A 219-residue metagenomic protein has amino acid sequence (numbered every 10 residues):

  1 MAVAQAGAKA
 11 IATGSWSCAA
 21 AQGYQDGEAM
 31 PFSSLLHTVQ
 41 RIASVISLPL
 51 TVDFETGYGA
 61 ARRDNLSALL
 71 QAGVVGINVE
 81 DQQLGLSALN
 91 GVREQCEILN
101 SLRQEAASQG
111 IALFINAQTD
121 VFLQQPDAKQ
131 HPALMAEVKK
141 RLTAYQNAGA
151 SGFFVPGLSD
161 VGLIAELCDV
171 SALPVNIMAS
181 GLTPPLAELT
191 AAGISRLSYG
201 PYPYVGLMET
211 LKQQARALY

Functional and structural regions predicted by a protein language model:
M1-L218: Alpha/beta enzyme core
